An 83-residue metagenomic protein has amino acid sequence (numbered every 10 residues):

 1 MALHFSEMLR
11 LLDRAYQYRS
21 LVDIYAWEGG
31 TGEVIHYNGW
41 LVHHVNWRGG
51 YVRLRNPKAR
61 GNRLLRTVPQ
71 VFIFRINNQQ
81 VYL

Functional and structural regions predicted by a protein language model:
M1-A15: Mixed-charge, Lys/Arg-rich low-complexity intrinsically disordered regions
H4-M8, Y37, P69: Amphipathic alpha-helical interface surfaces
Q17-E28: A short, Trp-centered hydrophobic/proline-enriched beta-strand micro-motif
E28-G29, R75: Acidic surface patches and DE-rich sequence motifs
I35-G50: Acidic, low-complexity, intrinsically disordered interaction modules
V42, L64-Y82: Structured surface patches comprising rigid loops and adjacent beta-strands/short helices at the edges of well-ordered
N46-G61: Basic/aromatic-rich interaction segments and small domains that mediate binding to polyanionic partners
